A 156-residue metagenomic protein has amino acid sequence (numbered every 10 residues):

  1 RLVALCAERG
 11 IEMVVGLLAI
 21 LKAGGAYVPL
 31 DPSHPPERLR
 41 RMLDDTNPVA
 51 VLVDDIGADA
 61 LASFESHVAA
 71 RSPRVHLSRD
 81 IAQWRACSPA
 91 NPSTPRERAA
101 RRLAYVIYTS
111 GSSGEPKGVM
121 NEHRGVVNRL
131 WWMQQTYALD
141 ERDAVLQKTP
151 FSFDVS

Functional and structural regions predicted by a protein language model:
R1-V127, Q135-A138: Carrier-protein-dependent adenylate-forming modules in NRPS/ANL systems
L5, G125, Y137-S156: Conserved AMP-binding loop of ANL adenylate-forming enzymes
L130: Short-chain dehydrogenase/reductase
